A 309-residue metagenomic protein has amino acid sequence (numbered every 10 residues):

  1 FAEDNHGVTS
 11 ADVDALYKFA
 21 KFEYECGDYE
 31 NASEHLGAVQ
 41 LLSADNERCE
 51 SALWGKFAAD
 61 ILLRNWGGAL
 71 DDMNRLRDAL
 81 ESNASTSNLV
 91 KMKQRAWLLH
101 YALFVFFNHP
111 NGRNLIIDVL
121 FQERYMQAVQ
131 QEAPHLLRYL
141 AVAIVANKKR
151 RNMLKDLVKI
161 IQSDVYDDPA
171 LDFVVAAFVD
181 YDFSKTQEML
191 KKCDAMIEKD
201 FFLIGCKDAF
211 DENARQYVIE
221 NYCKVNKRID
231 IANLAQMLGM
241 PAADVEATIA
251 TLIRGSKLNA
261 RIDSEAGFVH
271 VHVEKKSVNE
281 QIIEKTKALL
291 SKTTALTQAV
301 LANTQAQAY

Functional and structural regions predicted by a protein language model:
F1-Y309: Charged, E/D/K/R/S-rich low-complexity terminal regions of large eukaryotic assembly subunits
